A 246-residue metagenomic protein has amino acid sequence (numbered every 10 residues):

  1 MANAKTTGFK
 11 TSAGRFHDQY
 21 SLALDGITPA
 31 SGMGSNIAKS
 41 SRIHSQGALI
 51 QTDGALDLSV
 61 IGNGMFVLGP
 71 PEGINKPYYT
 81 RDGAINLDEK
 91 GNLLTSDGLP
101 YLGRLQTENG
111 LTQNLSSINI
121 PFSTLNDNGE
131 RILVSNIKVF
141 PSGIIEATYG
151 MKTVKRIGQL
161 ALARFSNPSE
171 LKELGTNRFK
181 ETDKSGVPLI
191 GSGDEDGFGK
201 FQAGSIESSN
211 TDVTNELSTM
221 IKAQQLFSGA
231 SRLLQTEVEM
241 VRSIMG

Functional and structural regions predicted by a protein language model:
M1-Q113, I120-G246: Amphipathic alpha-helical polymerization modules
